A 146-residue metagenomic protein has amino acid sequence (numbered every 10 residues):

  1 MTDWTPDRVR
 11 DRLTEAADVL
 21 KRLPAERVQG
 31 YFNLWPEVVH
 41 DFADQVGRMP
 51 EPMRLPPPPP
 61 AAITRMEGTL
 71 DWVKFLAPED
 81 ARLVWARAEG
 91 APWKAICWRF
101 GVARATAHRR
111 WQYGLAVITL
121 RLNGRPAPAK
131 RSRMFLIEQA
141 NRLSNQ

Functional and structural regions predicted by a protein language model:
M1-F75, K94-A95, R104-A105, L120-Q146: N-terminal interaction/assembly modules
F75-A91: Short amphipathic alpha helix immediately N-terminal
V84, A95-W98: Hydrophobic positions on the alpha-helical face of helix-turn-helix-like DNA-binding modules
H108-Q112: Key DNA-contacting residues within the recognition helix of helix-turn-helix
